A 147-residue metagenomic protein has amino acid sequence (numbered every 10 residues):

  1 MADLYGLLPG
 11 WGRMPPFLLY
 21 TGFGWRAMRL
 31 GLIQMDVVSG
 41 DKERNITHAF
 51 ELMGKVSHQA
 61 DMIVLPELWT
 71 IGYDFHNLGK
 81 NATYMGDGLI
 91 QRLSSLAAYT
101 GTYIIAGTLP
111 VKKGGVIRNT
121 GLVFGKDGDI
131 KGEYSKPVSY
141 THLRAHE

Functional and structural regions predicted by a protein language model:
M28-V37, T120, E133: Active-site-proximal beta-strand elements of phosphoester/diester hydrolases
Q34-L52: N-terminal phosphate-binding loop and adjacent alpha-helix
K42, M53-K126, E133: Cys-nucleophile CN-hydrolase/nitrilase-fold catalytic domain and related Cys-dependent amidase chemistry that acts on
K136-Y140: A short acidic/small-residue loop/turn micro-motif
T141-E147: Conserved small/polar residues in nucleotide/adenosyl-binding loops
